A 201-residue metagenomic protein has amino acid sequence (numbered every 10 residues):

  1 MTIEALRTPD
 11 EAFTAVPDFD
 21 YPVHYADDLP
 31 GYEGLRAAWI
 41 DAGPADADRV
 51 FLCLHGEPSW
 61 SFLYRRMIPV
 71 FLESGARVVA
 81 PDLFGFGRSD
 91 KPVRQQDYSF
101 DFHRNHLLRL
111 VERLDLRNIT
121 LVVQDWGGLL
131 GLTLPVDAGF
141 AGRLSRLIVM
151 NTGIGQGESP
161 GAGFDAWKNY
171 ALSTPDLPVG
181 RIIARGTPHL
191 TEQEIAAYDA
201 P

Functional and structural regions predicted by a protein language model:
T2-V23, A37-A45, V50, L63 (+3 more regions): Flexible "cap/lid" subdomain of the alpha/beta-hydrolase fold that forms the substrate-access gate
A26: Short phosphate-coordinating micro-motif centered on Lys-Gly-acidic
G31-G34: Per-ARNT-Sim (PAS) sensory domains and their PAS-associated C-terminal
C53-G56, A80: Structural cue for short, hydrophobic secondary-structure segments
E57-I68: The serine-hydrolase catalytic nucleophile loop
